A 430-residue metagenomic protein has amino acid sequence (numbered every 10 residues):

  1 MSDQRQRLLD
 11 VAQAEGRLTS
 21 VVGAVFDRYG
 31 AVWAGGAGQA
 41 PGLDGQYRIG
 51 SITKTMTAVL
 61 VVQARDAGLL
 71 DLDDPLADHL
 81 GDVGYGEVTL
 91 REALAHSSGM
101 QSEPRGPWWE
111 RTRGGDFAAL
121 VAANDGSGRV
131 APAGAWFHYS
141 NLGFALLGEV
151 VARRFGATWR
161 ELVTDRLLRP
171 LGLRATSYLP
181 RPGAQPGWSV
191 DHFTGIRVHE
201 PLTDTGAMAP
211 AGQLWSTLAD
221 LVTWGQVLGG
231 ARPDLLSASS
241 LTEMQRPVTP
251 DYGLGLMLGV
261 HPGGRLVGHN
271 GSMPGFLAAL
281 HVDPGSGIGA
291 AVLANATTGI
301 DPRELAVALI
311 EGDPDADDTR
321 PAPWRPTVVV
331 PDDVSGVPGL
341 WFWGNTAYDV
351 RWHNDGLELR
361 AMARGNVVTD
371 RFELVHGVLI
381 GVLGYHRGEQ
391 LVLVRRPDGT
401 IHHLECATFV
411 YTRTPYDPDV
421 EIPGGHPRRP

Functional and structural regions predicted by a protein language model:
M1-G50, L69-D74, G115, D125-S127: Short, conserved catalytic-motif segment at the N-terminal edge
L18-T19, D27-V32, G86-L280, P284: Short, surface-exposed loop or secondary-structure junction motifs that flank catalytic or metal-binding residues
W33, H269, A279-H281, S286-A296 (+1 more regions): Short, well-ordered beta-strand elements
D71-Y85, L171: Short, glycine/proline-biased beta-turn/loop segments that scaffold the active-site neighborhood
M257-H261, H281-G285, R351-H353, L393-D398: Short beta-strand micro-motifs enriched in acidic
V307-P430: Peripheral terminal and inter-domain segments
